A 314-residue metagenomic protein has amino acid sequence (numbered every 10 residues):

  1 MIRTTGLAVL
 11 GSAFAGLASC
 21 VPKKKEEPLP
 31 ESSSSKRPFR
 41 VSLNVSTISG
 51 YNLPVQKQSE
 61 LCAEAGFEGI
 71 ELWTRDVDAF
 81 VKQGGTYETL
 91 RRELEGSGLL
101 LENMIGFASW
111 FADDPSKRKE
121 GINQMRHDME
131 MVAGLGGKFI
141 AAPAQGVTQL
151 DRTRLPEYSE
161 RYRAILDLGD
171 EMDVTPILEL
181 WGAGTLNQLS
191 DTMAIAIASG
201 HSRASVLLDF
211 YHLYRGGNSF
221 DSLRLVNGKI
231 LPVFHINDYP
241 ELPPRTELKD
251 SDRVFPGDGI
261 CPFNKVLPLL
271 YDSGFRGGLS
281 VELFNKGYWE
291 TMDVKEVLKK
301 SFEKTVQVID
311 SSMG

Functional and structural regions predicted by a protein language model:
M1-S42, T47-A65, L189-L208, H212-G314: Histidine-acidic metal/acid-base catalytic patches
T5-L17, P28-K36, S59, E93-G96 (+1 more regions): Active-site acidic/histidine proton-transfer and metal-coordination neighborhood in alpha/beta enzyme cores
T47-S49, T74-D76, F107-W110, A144-T148 (+4 more regions): Active-site-proximal loop/turn and secondary-structure-junction residues that shape catalytic pockets, frequently
V55, F80-Q83, Y87, R118 (+5 more regions): Flexible, glycine- and charge-enriched loops at secondary-structure boundaries
E68-G69, L100, K138, T175 (+1 more regions): Residue-level detector of anion-binding/catalytic polar loops
E71, N103-I105, A141, H235 (+1 more regions): Conserved beta-strand positions in the central sheet of alpha/beta enzyme cores
E71-R91, A144-L150: Glycine-rich, proline-tolerant flexible connector loops at the mouths of alpha/beta enzymes
D76-D78, S109-P115, T148-R152, G216 (+2 more regions): A short acidic, helix-capping loop that chelates divalent metal ions and anchors anionic groups
